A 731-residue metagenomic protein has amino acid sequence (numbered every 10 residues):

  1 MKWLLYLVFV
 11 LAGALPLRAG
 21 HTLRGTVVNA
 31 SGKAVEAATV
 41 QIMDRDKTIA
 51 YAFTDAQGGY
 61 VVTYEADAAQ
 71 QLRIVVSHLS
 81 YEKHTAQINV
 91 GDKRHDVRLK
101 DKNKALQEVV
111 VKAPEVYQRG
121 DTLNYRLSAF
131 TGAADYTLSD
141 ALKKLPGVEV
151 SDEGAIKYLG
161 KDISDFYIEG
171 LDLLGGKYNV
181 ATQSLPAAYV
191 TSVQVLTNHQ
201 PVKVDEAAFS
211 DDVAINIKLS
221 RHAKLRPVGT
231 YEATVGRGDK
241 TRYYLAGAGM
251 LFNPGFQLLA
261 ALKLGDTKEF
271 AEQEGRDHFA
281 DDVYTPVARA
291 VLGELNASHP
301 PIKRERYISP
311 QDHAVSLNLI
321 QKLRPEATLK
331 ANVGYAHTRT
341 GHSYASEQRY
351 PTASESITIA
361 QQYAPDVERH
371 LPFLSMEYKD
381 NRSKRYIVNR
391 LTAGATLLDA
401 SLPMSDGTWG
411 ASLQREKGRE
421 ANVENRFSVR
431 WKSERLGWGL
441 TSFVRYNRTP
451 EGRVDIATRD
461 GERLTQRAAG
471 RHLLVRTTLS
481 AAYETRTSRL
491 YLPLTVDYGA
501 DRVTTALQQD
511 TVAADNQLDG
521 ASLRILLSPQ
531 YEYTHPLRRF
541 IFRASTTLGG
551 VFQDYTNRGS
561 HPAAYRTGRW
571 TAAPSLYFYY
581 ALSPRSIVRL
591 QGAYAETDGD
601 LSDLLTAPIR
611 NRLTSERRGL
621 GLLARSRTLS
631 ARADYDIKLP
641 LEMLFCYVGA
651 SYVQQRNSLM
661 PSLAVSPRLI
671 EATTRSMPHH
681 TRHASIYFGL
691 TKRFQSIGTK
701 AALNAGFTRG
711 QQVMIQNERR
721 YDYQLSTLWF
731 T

Functional and structural regions predicted by a protein language model:
A19, G32, Q57-V61, L79-K83 (+12 more regions): Membrane-proximal, glycine/serine-rich, low-complexity loop/turn segments characteristic of large bacterial
R24-E36: Structural motif
I42-K47, Q71-A86: A short, solvent-exposed loop/turn motif at the edges and junctions of modular extracellular/periplasmic domains
K47-G59: Short, acidic Ser/Thr/Gly-rich low-complexity loop/linker segments typical of extracellular and cell-surface proteins
G238, Y307-S309, A364-H370, A411-A421 (+7 more regions): Replace "Gram-negative outer membrane beta-barrel proteins" with "bacterial and organellar outer membrane beta-barrel
Q362, R476, N516-S528, R618-L620 (+2 more regions): Outer membrane beta-barrel strand-and-loop segments of large Gram-negative receptors, especially TonB-dependent
R448, F552-Y555, P584-L629, Y652-R668: Surface-exposed extracellular loop regions of Gram-negative outer-membrane beta-barrel proteins, predominantly
T458-D460, L464, A468-A593, D598-G599: Signature of Gram-negative outer-membrane beta-barrel scaffolds
